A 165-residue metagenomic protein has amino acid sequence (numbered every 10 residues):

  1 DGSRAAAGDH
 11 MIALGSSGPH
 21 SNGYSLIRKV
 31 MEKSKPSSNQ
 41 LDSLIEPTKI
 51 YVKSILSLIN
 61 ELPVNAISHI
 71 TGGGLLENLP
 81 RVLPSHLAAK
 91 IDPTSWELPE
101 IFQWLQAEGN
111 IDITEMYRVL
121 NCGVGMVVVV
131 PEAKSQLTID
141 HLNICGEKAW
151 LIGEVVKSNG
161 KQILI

Functional and structural regions predicted by a protein language model:
D1-K35, Q162-I163: Phosphate/diphosphate-binding glycine-rich loops and adjacent basic-rich segments that engage nucleotide
K33-I165: Glycine-/charge-enriched secondary-structure boundary and capping motifs
